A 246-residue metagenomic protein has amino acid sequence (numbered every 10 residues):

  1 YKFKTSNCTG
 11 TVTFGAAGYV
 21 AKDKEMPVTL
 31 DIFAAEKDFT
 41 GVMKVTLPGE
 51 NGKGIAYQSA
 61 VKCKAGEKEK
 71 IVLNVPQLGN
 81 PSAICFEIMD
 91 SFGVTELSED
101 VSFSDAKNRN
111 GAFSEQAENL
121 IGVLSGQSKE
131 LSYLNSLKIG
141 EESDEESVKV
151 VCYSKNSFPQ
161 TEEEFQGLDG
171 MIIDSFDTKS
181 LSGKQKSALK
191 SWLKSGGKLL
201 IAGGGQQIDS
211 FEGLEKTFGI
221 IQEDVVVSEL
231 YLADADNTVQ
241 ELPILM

Functional and structural regions predicted by a protein language model:
Y1-T9: Proline/serine/threonine-rich low-complexity linkers at boundaries of modular beta-sandwich domains
G18-K24: Short, solvent-exposed loop/linker segments at the N-terminal edge of repeated beta-sheet extracellular domains
K24, G79-G170, D174, G205: Aromatic-Pro/Gly-enriched surface loop or interdomain linker that acts as a lid/target-recognition segment
P27-F33: Short edge beta-strand/loop segments characteristic of extracellular beta-sandwich folds
K37-G52: Short acidic, flexible loop segments centered on an aromatic residue
G49-P81: Intrinsically disordered, low-complexity Pro/Gly/Ser/Thr-rich segments with frequent PxxP/GP/PP motifs and embedded
Q160-E163, I173-M246: A glycine-rich, often tryptophan-bearing local segment used as a flexible ligand/cofactor-contacting loop or short
